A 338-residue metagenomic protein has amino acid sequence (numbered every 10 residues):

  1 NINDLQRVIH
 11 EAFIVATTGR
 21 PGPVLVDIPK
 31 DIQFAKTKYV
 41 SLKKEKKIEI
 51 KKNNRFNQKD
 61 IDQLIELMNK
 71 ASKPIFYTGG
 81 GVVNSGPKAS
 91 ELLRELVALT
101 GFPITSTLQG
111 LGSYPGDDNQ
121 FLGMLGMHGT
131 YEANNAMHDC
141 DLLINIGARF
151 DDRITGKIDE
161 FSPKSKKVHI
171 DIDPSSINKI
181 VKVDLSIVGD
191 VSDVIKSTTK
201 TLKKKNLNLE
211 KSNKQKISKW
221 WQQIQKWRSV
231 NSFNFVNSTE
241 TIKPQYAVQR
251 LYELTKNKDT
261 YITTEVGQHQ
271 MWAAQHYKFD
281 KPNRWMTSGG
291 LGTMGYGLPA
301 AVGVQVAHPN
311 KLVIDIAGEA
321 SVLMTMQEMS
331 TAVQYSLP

Functional and structural regions predicted by a protein language model:
N1-V8, G110-K219: Glycine-rich, acidic loop regions that bind phosphate or pyrophosphate groups
I9, I14-R20, D60-I75, L96 (+3 more regions): Glycine-rich phosphate/diphosphate-binding loops that line cofactor/substrate pockets in enzymes
E11, V15-K70, F233: Conformationally flexible catalytic loops at phosphate/diphosphate-handling active centers
D27, G101-L108, V168-D171: Short internal beta-strands
I28-Q33, G80-V82, P174, V266-Q270: Glycine-rich beta-alpha junction loops
S72-P87, V97: Glycine-rich phosphate/diphosphate-binding loops and the adjacent beta-loop-alpha structural elements that coordinate
E132-L143, G147-D151, M271-P338: Thiamine diphosphate
K219-V304: Active-site diphosphate/adenylate-binding microenvironment
